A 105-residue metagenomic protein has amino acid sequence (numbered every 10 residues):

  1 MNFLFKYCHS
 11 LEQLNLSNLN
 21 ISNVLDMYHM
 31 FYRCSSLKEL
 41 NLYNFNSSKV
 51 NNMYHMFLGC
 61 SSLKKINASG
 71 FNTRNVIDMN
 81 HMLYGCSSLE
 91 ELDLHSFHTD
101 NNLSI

Functional and structural regions predicted by a protein language model:
M1-I105: Negatively charged
